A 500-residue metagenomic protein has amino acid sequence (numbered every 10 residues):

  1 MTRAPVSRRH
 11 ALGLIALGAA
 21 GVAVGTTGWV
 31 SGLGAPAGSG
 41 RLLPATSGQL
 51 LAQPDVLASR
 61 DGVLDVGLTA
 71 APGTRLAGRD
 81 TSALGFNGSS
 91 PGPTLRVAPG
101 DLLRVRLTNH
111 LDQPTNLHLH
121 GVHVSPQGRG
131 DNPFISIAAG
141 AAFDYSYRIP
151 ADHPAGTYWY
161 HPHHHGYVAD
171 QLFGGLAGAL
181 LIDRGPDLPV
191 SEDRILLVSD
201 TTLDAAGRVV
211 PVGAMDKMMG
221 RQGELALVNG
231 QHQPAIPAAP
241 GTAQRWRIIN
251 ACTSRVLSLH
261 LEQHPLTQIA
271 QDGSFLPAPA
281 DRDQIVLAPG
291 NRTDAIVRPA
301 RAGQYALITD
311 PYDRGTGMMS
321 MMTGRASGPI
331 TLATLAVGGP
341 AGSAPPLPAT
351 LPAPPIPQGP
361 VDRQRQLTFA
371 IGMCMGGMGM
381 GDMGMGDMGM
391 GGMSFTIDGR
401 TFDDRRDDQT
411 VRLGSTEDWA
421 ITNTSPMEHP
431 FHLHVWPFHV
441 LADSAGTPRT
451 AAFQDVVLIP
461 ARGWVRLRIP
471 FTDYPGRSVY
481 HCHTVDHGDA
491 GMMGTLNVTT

Functional and structural regions predicted by a protein language model:
M1-V6, L17-A23: N-terminal secretory signal peptides
L12-A16, V22-G67, F173-L203, P277-E428 (+2 more regions): Extended terminal and domain-junction accessory segments
D61-R79: Mature N-terminal segment immediately following signal peptide/propeptide cleavage in secreted/periplasmic
G78-R96, E224-P234, M393-L413: N-terminal edge beta-strand
S90-V97, L119-H153, H232, L266-R301 (+3 more regions): Extracytoplasmic beta-sandwich strand-turn segments characteristic of Greek-key/jelly-roll folds
L107-L111, I249-A251, I421-S425: Asparagine-centered strand-capping/turn motif at beta-strand->loop junctions
P126-G128, S136-A138, P211-P354, P448: Histidine- and aromatic-rich segments of cupredoxin/plastocyanin-like copper-binding domains
H153-D183: Hydrophobic or amphipathic alpha-helical targeting/insertion segments
